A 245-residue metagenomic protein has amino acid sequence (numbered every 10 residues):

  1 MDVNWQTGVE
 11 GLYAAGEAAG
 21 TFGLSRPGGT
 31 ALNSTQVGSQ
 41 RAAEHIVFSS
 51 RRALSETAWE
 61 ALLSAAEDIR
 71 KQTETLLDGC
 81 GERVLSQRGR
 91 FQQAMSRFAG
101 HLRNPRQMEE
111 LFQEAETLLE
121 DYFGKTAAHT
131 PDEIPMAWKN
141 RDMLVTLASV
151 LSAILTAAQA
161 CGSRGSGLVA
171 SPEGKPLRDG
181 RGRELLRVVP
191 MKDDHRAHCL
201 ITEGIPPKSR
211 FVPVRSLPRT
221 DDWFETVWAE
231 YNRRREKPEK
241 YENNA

Functional and structural regions predicted by a protein language model:
M1-A14, A18-A245: Glycine- and aromatic-enriched mobile tails/lids
